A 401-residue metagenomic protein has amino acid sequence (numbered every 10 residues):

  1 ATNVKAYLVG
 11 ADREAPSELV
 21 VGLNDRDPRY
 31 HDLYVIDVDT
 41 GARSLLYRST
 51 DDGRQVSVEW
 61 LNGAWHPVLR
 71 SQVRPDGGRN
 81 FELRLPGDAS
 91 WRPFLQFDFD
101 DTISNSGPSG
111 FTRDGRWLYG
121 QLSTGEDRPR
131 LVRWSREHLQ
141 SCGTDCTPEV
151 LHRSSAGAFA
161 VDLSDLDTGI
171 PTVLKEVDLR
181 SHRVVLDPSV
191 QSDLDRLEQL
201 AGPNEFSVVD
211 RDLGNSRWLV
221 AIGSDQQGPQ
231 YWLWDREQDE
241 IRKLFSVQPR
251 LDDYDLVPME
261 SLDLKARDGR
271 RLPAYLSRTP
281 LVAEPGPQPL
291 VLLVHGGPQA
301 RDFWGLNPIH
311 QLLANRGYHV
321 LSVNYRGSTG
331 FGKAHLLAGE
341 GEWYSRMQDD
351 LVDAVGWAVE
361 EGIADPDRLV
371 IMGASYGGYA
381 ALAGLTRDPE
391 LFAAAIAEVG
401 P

Functional and structural regions predicted by a protein language model:
A1, H31-D32, Q55-L61, H66-S71 (+4 more regions): Non-catalytic accessory segments flanking enzyme active sites
A1-Q55: Asp-box/WD-like beta-propeller blade repeats and closely related beta-sheet repeat scaffolds
A11-R13, E18-D27, N62, L69-G77 (+8 more regions): Beta-strand C-termini and the immediately following turn/loop, strongest in propeller blades
D37-G41, L85-G87, R136-L139, R236-E237: Short loop/turn segments that connect beta-strands within beta-propeller blades
R250-D367, A374-S375, A380: Cap/lid segment of the alpha/beta-hydrolase catalytic domain
I371-G373, E398: Short beta-strand immediately N-terminal to the catalytic nucleophile in serine-hydrolase-like folds
G378-E390: Short glycine-enriched nucleophile-adjacent loop and the immediately C-terminal alpha-helix near the catalytic center
E390-G400: A conserved short beta-strand
